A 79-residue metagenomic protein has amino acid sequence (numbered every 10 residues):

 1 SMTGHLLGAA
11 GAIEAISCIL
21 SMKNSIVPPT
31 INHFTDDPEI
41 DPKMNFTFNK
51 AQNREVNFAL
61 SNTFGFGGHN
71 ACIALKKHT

Functional and structural regions predicted by a protein language model:
S1-M2, A10-G65, K76-T79: Structural signature of cysteine-dependent C-C bond-forming condensing enzymes
A71-A74: Short beta-strand scaffold segments in enzyme catalytic cores
